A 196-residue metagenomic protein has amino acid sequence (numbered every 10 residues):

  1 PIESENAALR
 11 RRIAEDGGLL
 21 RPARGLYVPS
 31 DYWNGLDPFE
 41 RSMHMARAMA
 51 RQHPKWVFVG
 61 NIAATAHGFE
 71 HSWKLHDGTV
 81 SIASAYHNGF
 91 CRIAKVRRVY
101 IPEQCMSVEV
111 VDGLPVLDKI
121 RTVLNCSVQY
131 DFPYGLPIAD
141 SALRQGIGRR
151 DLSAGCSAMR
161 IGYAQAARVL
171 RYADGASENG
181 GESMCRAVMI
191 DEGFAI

Functional and structural regions predicted by a protein language model:
P1-I161: Short gly/ser-rich loop at a beta-strand->alpha-helix junction or flexible surface loop bordering the NTP-binding
G162-A166: Short, solvent-exposed recognition segments
A167-I196: Nucleic-acid endo/exonuclease domains
